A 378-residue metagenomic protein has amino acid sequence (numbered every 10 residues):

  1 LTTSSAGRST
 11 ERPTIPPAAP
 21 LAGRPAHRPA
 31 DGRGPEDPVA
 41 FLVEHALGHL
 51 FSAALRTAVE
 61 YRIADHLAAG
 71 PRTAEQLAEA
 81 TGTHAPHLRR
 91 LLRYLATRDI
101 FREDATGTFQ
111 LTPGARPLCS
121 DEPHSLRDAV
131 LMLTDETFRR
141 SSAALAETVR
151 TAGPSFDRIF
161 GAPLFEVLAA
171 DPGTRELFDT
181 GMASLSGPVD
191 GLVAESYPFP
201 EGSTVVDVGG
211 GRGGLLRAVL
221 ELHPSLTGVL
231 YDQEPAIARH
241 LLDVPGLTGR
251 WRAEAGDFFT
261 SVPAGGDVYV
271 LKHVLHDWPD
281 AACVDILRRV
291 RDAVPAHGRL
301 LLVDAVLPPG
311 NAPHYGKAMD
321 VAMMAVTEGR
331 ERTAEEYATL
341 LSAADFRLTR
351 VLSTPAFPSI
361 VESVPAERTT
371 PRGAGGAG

Functional and structural regions predicted by a protein language model:
T2-G7, E11-I15, P20-T97, R102-E103 (+1 more regions): Alpha-helical subdomain
V39-E60, D65-P71, E79-A80, A85-S203: Conserved Class I S-adenosyl-L-methionine-dependent methyltransferase catalytic core
